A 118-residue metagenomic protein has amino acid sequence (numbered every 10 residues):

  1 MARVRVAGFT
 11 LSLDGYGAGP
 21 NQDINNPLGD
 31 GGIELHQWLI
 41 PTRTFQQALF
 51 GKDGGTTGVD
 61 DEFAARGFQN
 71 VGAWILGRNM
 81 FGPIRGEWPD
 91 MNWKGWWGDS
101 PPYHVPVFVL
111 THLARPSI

Functional and structural regions predicted by a protein language model:
M1-I118: Portal/gating segments that form or line small-molecule/metal binding sites
